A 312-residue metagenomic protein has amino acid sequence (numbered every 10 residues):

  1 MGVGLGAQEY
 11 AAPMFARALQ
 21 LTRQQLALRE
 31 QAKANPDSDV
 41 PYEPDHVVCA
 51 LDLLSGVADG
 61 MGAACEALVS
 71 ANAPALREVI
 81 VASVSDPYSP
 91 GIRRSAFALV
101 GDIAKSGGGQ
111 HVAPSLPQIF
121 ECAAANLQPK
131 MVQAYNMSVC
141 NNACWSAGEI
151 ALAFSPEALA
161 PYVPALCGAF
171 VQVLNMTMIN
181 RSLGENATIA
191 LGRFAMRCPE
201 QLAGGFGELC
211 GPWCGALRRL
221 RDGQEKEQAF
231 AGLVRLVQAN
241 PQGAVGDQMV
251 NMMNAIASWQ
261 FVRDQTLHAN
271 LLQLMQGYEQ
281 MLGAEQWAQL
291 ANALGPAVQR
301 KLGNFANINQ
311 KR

Functional and structural regions predicted by a protein language model:
M1-R312: Karyopherin-beta/Importin-beta family HEAT-repeat alpha-solenoid scaffold
